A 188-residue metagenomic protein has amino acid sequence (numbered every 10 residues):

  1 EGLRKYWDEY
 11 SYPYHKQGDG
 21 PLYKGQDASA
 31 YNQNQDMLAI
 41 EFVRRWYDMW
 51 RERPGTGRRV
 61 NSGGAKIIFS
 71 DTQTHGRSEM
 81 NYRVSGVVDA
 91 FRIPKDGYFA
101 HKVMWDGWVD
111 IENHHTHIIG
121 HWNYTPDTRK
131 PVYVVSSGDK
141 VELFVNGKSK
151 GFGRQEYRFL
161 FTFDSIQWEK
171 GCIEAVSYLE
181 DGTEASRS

Functional and structural regions predicted by a protein language model:
E1-R154, F161-E184: Extended substrate-binding grooves/exosites of carbohydrate-active enzymes
